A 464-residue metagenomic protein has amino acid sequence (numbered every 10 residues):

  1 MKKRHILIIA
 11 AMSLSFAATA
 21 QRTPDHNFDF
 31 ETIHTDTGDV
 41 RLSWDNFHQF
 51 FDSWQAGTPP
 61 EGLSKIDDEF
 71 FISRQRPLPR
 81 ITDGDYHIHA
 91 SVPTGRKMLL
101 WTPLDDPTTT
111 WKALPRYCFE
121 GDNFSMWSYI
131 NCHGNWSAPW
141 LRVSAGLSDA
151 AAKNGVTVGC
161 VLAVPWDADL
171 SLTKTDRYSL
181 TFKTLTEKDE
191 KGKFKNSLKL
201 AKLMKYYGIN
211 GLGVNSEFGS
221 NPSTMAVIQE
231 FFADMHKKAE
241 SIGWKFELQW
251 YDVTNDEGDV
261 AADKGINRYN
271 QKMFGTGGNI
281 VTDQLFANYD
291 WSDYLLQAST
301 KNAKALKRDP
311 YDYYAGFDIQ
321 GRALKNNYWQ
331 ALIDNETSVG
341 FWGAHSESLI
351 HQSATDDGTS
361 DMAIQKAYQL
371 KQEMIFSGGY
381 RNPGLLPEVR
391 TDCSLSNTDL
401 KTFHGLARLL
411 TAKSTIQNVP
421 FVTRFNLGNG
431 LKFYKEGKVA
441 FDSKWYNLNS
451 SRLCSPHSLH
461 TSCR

Functional and structural regions predicted by a protein language model:
M1-R22: Bacterial Sec-dependent N-terminal signal peptides
L7-I9, S13, P93, R308 (+1 more regions): A generic structural signal for short, non-catalytic loop/turn and secondary-structure boundary residues
A17-T19, C132, Y314: Generic detector of isolated residues embedded in canonical secondary-structure elements
Q21-W127: N-terminal module-boundary/linker segments of secreted carbohydrate-active enzymes
R74, I81, H89-A298: Chitinase-like catalytic core of GlcNAc-active glycosidases
E247-W250, I280-R464: Substrate-binding and catalytic surfaces of secreted/luminal carbohydrate-active proteins
